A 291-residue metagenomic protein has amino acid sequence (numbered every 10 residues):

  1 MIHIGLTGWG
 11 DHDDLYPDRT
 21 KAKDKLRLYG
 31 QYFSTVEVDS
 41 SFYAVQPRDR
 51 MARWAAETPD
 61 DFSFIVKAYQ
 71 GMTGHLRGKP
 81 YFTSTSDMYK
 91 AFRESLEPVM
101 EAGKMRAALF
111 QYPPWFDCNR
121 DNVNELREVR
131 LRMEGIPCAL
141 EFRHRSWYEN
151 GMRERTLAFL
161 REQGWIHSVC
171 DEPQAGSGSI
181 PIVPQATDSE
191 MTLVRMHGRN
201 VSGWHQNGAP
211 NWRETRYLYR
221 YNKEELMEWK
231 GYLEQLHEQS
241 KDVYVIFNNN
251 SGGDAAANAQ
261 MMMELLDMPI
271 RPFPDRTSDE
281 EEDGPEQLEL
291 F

Functional and structural regions predicted by a protein language model:
M1-F291: Residues lining hydrophobic/aromatic ligand-binding pockets adjacent to catalytic sites
